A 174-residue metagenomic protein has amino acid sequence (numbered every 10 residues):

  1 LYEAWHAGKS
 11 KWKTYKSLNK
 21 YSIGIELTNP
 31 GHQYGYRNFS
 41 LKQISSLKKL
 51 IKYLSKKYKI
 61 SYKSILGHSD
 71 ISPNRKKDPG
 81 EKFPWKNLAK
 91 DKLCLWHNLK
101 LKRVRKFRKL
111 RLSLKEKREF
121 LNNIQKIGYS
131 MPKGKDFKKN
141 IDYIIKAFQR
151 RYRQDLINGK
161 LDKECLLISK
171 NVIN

Functional and structural regions predicted by a protein language model:
L1-K63: Active-site-adjacent loop/helix surface patches within enzyme catalytic domains that shape the substrate-binding cleft
I23, L66, N158: Short glycine-rich loop/turn motifs that provide flexible caps or phosphate-binding loops at active sites
Q33, R75, S169: Active-site-proximal flexible loops/turns
Y36-P132, Y143, A147-R150, E164: Basic/polar, cationic surfaces and motifs that engage anionic cell-wall and phosphate/carboxylate ligands
K133-D142, N158-D162: A glycine-rich, coil/turn loop motif that links secondary-structure elements
I141, F148-Q149, S169, I173: Short amphipathic alpha-helical coiled-coil/interface segments
Q154-N174: Extracellular LysM carbohydrate-binding repeats and other cell-envelope/extracellular binding modules
